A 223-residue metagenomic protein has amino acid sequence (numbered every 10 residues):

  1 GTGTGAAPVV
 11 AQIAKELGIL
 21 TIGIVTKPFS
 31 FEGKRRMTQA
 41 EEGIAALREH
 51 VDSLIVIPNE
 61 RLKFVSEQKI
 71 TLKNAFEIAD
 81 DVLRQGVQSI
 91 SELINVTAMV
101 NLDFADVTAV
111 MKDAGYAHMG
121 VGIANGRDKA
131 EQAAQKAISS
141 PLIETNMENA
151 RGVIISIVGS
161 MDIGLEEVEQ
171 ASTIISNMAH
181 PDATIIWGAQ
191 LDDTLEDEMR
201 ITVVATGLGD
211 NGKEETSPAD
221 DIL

Functional and structural regions predicted by a protein language model:
G1-L223: Tubulin/FtsZ superfamily GTPase core signature
